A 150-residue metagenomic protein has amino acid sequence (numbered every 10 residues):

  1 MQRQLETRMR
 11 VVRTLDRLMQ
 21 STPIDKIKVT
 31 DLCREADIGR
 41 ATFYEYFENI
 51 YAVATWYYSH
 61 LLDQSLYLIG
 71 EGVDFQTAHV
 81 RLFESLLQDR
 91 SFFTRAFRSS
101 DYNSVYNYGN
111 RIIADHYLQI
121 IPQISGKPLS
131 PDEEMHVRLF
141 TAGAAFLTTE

Functional and structural regions predicted by a protein language model:
Q4, L32-V53, S85-Q88, F92-A96 (+1 more regions): Basic/polar phosphate-binding segments, predominantly the helix-turn-helix DNA-binding elements of transcriptional
L5-D16, D25-V29, R34-D37, Y44-G70 (+2 more regions): An amphipathic alpha-helix adjacent to DNA-recognition modules
T14, L18, G143-E150: Amphipathic alpha-helical interface segments
L66, T94, T148-T149: Amphipathic alpha-helical segments within well-ordered protein domains
T77, S91-F92, I121: Arg/Lys-rich, alpha-helical DNA-contact motif
R81, Y102-K127, P131-F146: Amphipathic alpha-helical packing segments from all-alpha helical-bundle domains
